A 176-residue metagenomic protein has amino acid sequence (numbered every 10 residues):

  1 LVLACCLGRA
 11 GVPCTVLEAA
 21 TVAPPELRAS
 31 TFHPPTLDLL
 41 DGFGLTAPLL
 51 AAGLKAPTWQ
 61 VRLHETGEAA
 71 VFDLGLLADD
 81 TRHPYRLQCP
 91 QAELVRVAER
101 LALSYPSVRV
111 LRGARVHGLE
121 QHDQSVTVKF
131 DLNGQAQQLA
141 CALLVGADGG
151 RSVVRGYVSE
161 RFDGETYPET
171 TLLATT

Functional and structural regions predicted by a protein language model:
L3, A10, S104-P106: Conserved dinucleotide-binding and phosphotransfer motif residues
A4, L40, V95-A98, V145 (+1 more regions): Conserved structural-core and active-site-/substrate-pathway-adjacent residues in large, well-folded domains of enzymes
C5-R28: Glycine-rich FAD pyrophosphate-binding loop
P13-T15, T46, V108-R109, R161: Residue-level detector of anion-binding/catalytic polar loops
R28, H33-S104, L111, E120: Active-site-adjacent segment of FAD-dependent monooxygenases/related oxidoreductases
R112-V126: A conserved short coil-to-beta-strand element within the FAD-binding core of flavoproteins
G134-L143, A147: Core beta-strand elements of the Rossmann-like FAD/NAD(P) dinucleotide-binding domain in flavoenzyme oxidoreductases
G146-E160: Flavin (primarily FAD) binding-site architecture
